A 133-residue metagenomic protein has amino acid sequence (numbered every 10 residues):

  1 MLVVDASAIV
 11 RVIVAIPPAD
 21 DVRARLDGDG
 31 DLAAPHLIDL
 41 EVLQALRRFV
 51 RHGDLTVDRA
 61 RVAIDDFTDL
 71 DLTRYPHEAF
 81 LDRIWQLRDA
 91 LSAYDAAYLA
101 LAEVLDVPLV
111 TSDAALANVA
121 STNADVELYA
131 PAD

Functional and structural regions predicted by a protein language model:
M1, L99-D133: Acidic, PIN/NYN-like endoribonuclease modules and their adjacent C-terminal/linker elements
M1-I38, F49-R61, A132-D133: Short, well-structured N-terminal submotif of metal-dependent ribonuclease cores
A8-I9, I38-D39, F80, Y98 (+1 more regions): Alpha-helix capping/helix-boundary segments
V12-I13, A45, V119: Residues that scaffold the ATP/ADP-binding catalytic core of kinase and kinase-like folds
D21, E41, R83, N118-V119: Phosphate- and divalent-cation-binding pockets in alpha/beta enzyme and binding domains that engage nucleotide-derived
G28-L32, F49-H52, F67-L70, L87 (+1 more regions): Alpha-helix C-capping/helix-to-loop hinge sites
L43-Y75, R83: Active-site-proximal, substrate-binding regions of enzyme catalytic domains and RNA-binding/basic surfaces
L70-S112: Active-site neighborhoods of divalent-metal-dependent phosphate/nucleic-acid chemistry enzymes
